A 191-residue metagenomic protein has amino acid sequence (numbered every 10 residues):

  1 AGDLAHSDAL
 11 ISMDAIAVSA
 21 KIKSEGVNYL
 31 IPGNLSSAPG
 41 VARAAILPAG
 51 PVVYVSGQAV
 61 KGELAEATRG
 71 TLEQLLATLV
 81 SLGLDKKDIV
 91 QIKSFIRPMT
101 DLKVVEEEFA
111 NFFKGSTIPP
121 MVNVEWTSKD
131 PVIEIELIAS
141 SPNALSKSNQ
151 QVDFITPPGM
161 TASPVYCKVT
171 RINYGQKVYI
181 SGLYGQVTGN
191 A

Functional and structural regions predicted by a protein language model:
A1-Q91, F95-A191: N-terminal presequence-like segments and the immediate start of the first folded domain
